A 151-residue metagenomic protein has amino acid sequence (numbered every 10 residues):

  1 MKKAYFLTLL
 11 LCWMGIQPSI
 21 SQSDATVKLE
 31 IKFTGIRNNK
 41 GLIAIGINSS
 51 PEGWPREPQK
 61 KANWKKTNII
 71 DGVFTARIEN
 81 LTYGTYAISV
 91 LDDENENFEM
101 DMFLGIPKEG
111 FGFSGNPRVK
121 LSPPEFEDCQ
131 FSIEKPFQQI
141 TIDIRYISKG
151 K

Functional and structural regions predicted by a protein language model:
M1-T26: Bacterial Sec-dependent N-terminal signal peptides
V27-G35, I45: A short, amphipathic beta-strand motif
G35, I78-L81: Short, flexible loop/turn segments at beta-strand junctions in immunoglobulin-like and fibronectin type III
N38, I70-D71, T82-Y83: Surface-exposed loops/turns
A44-N48, S89: Beta-strand signatures of extracellular beta-sandwich domains
G72-A76, E127-C129, Q138-I140: Short strand-edge motifs at loop-to-beta-strand transitions and within beta-strands of extracellular beta-rich domains
G84-V90: A short tyrosine-centered beta-strand micro-motif
D93-M102: Acidic, glycine-anchored loop motifs typical of Ca2+
